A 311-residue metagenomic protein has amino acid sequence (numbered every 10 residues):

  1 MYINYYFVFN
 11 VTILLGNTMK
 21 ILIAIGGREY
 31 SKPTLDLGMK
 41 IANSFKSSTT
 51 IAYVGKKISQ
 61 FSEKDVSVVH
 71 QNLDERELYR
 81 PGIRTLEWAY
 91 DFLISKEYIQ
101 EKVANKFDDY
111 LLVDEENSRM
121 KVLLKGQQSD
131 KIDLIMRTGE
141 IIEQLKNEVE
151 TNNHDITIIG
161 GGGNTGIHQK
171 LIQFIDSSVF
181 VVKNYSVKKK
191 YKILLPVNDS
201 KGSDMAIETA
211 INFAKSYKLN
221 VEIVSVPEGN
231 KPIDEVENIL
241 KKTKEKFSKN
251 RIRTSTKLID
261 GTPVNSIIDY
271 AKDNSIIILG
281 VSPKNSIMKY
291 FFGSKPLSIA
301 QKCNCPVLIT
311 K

Functional and structural regions predicted by a protein language model:
M1-T18: N-terminal amphipathic/basic-hydrophobic helices that include classical n-h-c signal peptides and signal-anchor
V11-L15, V122-G126, V182-K190: Short boundary motifs at domain starts and secondary-structure transition points
L14-G16, D91-T157, S248-I277, V281-I287 (+1 more regions): Structural beta-alpha unit
L14-R84, W88-E101, Y191-K257, I276: Small/aliphatic-rich secondary-structure junction motif
S31-L37, L134-K189, A271-K311: Gly/Ser-rich helix-loop-strand patches that form or flank binding pockets for ribonucleotide-derived cofactors
A52-V54, R137-G139, V182, V224-V226 (+2 more regions): Conserved beta-strand termini and adjacent loop/short-helix elements that scaffold enzyme active sites in alpha/beta
E75, Q128-D133, G163-Q169, L195 (+1 more regions): Acidic/glycine-enriched edge-of-secondary-structure segments
I211, K244, S255, I268 (+2 more regions): Generic hydrophobic alpha-helical scaffold/packing signal
